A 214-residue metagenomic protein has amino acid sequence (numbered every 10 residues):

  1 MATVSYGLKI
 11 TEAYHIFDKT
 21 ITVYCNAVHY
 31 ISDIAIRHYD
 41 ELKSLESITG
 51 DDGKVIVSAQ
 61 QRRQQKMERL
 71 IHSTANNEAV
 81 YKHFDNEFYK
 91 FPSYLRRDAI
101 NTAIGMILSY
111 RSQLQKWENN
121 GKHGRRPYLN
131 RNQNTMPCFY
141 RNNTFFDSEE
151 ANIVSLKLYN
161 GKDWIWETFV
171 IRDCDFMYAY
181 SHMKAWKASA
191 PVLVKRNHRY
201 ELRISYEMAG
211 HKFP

Functional and structural regions predicted by a protein language model:
M1-P214: Nucleic-acid substrate recognition interfaces
